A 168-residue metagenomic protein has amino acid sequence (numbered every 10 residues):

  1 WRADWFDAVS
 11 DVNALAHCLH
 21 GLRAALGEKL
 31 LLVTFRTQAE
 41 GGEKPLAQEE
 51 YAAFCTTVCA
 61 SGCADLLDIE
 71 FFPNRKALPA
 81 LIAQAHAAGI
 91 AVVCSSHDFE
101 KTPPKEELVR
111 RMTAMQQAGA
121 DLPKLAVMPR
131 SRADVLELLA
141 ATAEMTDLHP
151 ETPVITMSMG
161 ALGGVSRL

Functional and structural regions predicted by a protein language model:
W1-A87, V93-P104: Active-site beta->alpha loop and helix N-cap motifs at the rims of alpha/beta catalytic domains
L66, F71-L168: Catalytic alpha/beta core domains of metabolic enzymes, predominantly
